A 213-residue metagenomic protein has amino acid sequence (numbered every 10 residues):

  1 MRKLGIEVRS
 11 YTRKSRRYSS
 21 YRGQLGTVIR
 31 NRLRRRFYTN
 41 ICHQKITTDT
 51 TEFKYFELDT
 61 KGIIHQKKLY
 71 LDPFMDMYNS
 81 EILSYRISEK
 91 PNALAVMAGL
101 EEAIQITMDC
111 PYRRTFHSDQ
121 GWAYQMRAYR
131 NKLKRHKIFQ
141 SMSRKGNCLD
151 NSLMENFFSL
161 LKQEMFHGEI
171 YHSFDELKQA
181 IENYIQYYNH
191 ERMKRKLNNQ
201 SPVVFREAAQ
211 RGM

Functional and structural regions predicted by a protein language model:
M1, L33, D49, S80 (+8 more regions): Mobile genetic element proteins and their domesticated derivatives, centered on retroelements and DNA transposons
M1-I41, N147, S201-A209: Basic, flexible linker segments flanking DNA-binding modules in nucleic acid-interacting mobile-element proteins
T12, G26, Y124-D150: Helix-centered, glycine/charged polyanion-binding patches within enzymatic domains that contact phosphate-containing
Y18-S20, S118-Q120, M126-R127, M142-K162 (+2 more regions): RNase H-like two-metal-ion nuclease catalytic core shared by retroviral integrases and related mobile-element nucleases
R35-L83: An active-site-proximal beta-strand-loop segment
K67-K68, R86-D109: Active-site beta-loop-alpha junctions of metal-dependent nucleic acid enzymes, especially the RNase H-like/DDE
N79-Y85, Q140-S143, H167-G168: Short small-residue beta-strand/loop micro-motif enriched in glycine and branched aliphatics
K134, I138, L160-M213: C-terminal domain-tail junction helix/linker
